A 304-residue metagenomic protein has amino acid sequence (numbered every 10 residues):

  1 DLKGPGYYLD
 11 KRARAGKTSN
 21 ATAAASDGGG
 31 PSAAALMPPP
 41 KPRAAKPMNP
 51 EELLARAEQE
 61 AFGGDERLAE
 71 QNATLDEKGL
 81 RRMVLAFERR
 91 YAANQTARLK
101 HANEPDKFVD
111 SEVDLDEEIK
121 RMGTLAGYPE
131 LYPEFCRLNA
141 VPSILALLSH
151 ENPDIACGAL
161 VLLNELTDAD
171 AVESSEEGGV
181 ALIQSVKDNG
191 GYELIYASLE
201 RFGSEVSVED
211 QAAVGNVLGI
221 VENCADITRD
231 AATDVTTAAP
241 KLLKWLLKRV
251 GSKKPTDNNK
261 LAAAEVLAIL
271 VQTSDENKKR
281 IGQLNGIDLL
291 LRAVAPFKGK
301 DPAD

Functional and structural regions predicted by a protein language model:
D1-L131, D168, L182-S185, A197 (+1 more regions): N-terminal "cap/leader" segments of large eukaryotic alpha-helical scaffolds
A55, K107-R121, N152-S175, D188-N189 (+6 more regions): Alpha-helical solenoid repeats of the armadillo/HEAT superfamily in eukaryotic scaffolding/adaptor proteins
D76-L80, C136-P142, G179, I183-Y196 (+3 more regions): Core helices of alpha-solenoid repeat scaffolds
E104-V109, L131-R137, L147, S174-L182 (+2 more regions): Short, surface-exposed loop/turn segments at secondary-structure junctions
G127-Y132, A169-E173, G178-V180, I227-A231 (+1 more regions): Short, structured coil/turn linkers that connect adjacent secondary-structure elements
E134-F135, C157, K279-R280: Intrinsically disordered, low-complexity regions enriched in proline, serine, glycine and charged residues
